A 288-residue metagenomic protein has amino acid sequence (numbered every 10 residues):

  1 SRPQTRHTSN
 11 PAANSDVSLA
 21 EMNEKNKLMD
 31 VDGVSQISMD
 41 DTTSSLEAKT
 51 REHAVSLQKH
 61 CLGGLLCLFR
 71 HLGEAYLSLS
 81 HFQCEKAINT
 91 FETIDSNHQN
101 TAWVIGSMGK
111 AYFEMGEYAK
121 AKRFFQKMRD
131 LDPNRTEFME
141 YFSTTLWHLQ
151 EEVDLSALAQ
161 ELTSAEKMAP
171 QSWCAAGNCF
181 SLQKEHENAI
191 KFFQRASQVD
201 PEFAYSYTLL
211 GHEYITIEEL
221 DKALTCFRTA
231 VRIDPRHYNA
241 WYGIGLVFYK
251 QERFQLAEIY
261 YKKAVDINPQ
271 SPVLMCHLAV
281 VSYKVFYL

Functional and structural regions predicted by a protein language model:
D95-S96, K127-D130, E161-S164, R195-V199 (+2 more regions): Conserved structural position within tetratricopeptide repeats
